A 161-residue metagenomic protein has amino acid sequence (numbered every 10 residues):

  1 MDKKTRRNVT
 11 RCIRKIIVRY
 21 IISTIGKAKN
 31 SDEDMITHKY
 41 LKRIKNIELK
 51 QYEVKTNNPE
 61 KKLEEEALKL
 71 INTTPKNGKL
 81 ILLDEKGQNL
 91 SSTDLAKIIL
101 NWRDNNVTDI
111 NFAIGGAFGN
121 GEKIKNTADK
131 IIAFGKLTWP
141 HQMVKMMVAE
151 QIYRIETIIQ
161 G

Functional and structural regions predicted by a protein language model:
K3-I17: Short, Lys/Arg-enriched N-terminal segments with co-localized hydrophobic residues within the first ~10-30 amino acids
I17-I44: N-terminal beta1-alpha1 ligand-phosphate binding loop
R19-S23, K50, N111: A structural signal for isolated positions on well-ordered beta-strands in alpha/beta enzyme cores
I22, I81, G115, V148: Conserved RecA-like P-loop NTPase ATPase core
A28, E85-Q88, G116-G119: Short glycine-rich anion-binding loops that position phosphate/pyrophosphate groups of nucleotides and phosphorylated
N46-I110: S-adenosyl-L-methionine/SAH cofactor-binding core of RNA-modifying enzymes
W102-T138: A mid-sequence interfacial segment
K123-G161: Structured adenosyl-cofactor binding patch, chiefly the S-adenosyl-L-methionine
